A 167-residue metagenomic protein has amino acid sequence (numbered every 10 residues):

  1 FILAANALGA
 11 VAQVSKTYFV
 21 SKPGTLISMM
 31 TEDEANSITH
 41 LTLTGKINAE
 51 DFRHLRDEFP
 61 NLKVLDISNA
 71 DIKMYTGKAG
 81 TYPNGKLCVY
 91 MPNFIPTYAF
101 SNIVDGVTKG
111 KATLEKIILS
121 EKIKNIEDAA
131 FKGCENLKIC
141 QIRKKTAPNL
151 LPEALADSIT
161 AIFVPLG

Functional and structural regions predicted by a protein language model:
F1-S15: Bacterial Sec-dependent N-terminal signal peptides
I2, T31-D33, L55, Y90 (+1 more regions): Generic marker of residues within folded, mature protein domains
A7, F59, A156-D157: Short, well-ordered coil/turn elements that cap or connect secondary structure elements
V14-S21, T39-I47, L62-G77, P83-F94 (+3 more regions): Structural signature of tandem-repeat unit edges
G24-E34, A49-D57, Y98-A99, E127-K132 (+1 more regions): Short, T/G/N/S-enriched strand-turn elements that build extracellular solenoid repeat scaffolds
R56, G80-T81: Short, glycine/charged-enriched secondary-structure capping and boundary segments
